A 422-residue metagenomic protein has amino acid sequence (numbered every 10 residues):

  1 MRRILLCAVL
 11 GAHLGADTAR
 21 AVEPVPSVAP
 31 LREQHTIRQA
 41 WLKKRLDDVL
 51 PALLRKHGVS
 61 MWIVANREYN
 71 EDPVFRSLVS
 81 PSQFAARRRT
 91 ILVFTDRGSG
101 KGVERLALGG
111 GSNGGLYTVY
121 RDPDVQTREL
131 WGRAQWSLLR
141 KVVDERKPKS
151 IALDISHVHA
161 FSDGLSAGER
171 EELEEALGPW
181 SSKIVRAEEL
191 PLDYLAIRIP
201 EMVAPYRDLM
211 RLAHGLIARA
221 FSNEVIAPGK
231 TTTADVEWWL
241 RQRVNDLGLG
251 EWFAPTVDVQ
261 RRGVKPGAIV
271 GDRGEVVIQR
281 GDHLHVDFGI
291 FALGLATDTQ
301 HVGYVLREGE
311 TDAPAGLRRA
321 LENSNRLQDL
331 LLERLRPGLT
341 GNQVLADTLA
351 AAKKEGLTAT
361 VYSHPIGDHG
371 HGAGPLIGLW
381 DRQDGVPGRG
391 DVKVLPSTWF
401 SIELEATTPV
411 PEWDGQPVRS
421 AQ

Functional and structural regions predicted by a protein language model:
I4-G15: Bacterial N-terminal signal peptides
A16-A21: Boundary at the C-terminal end of the N-terminal hydrophobic targeting segment
V22-Q422: Active-site neighborhoods and metal-handling regions in enzymes and metal-associated proteins
